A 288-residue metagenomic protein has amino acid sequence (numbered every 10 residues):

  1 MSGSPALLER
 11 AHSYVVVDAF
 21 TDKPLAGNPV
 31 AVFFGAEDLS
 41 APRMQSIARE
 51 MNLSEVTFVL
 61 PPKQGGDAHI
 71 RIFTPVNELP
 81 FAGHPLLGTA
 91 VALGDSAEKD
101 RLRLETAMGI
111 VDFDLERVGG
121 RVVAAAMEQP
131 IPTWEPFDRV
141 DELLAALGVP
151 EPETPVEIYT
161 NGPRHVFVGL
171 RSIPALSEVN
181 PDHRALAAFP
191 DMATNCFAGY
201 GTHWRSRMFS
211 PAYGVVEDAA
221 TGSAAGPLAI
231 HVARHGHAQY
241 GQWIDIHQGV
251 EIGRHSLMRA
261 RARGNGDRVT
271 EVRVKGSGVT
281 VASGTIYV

Functional and structural regions predicted by a protein language model:
S2-F81, L87-V288: Active-site proximal loop and beta-alpha junction motif in alpha/beta enzyme cores
